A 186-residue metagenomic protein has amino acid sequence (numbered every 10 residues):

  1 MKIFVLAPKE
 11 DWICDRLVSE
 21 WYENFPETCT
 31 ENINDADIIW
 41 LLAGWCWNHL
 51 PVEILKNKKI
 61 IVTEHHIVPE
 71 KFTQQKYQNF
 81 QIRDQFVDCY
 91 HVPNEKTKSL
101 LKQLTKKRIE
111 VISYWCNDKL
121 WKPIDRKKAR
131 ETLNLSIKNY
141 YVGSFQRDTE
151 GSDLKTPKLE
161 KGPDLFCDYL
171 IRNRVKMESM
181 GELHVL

Functional and structural regions predicted by a protein language model:
M1-V52: N-terminal pre-catalytic "stem/leader" segment of glycosyltransferase-like enzymes
F4-V5, T63, S144: Structural cue for short, hydrophobic secondary-structure segments
E10-W21, P93, K158-F166: Conserved alpha-helical elements of sugar-nucleotide-dependent glycosyltransferases
D35-A43, E53-K71, Y90-H91: Active-site proximal beta-strand in glycosyltransferases
E70-T73, S99, Q103, C116-T132 (+1 more regions): Acidic anion/phosphate-binding donor-loop and adjacent secondary structure in glycosyltransferase catalytic cores
F72-D88: A conserved, positively charged/aromatic
D88-L100, K106-P123, F145: Donor nucleotide-sugar binding/catalytic pocket of nucleotide-sugar-dependent glycosyltransferases
P123-L186: Conserved catalytic-core segment of nucleotide-activated headgroup transferases in glycan assembly
